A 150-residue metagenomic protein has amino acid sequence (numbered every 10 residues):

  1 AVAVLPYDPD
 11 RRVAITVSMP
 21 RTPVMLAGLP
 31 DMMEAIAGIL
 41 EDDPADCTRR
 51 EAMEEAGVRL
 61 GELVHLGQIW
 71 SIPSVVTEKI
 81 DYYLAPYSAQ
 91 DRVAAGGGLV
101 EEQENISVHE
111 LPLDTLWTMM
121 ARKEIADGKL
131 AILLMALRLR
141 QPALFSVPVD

Functional and structural regions predicted by a protein language model:
A3-L5, D10-R50, R92, G96-E102 (+3 more regions): Conserved Nudix-box catalytic region and its N-terminal flanking loop in Nudix hydrolases and closely related
D8-R11, P86-Q90, L113-D114: Short loop segments at secondary-structure junctions
T16, Y82-L84, V108-E110: Conserved hydrophobic/aromatic beta-strand scaffold that supports enzyme active sites
G28-D31, H65, P73-V75, V100-D150: Nudix hydrolase/Nudix homology domain
G57-V58, I125: Helix N-cap/coil-helix junction residues
R59-L66: A short coil-to-beta-strand element that immediately follows conserved catalytic motifs
I72-A94: Active-site-adjacent beta-strand/loop module that shapes the phosphate/pyrophosphate-binding cleft
